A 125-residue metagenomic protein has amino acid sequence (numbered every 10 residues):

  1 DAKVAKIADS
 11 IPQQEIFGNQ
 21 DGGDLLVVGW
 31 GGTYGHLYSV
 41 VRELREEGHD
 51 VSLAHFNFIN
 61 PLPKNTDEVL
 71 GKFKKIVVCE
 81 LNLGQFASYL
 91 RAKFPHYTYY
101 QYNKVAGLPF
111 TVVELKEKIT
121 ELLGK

Functional and structural regions predicted by a protein language model:
A2, G32-G35, S39, P61 (+3 more regions): Conserved active-site and cofactor/substrate-binding residues in soluble primary-metabolism enzymes
A2-D9, R42, E46-H49, K75 (+2 more regions): Generic secondary-structure signature for well-ordered alpha-helical cores
A2-L26, Y38-V40: Glycine-/acidic-rich phosphate or pyrophosphate-binding loops and their flanking alpha/beta elements
G23, F73-K74: Short, well-ordered alpha-helix to beta-strand connector turns
L25-T33: C-terminal structural cap/anchor segments
Y34-V69: Generic long, charged, amphipathic alpha-helical segments
K74, L81-K125: Peripheral docking tails and interdomain loops at the edges of cofactor- or intermediate-handling domains
